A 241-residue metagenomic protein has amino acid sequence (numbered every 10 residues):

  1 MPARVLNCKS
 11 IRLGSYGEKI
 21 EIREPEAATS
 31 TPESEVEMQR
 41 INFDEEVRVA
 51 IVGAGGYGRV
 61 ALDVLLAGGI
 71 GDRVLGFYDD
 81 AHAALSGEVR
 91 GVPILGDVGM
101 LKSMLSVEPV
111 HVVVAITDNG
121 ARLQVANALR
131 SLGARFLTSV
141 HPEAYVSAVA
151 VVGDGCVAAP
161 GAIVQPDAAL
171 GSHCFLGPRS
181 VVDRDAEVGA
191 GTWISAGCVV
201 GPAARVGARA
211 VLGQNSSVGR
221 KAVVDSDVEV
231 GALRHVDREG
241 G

Functional and structural regions predicted by a protein language model:
I11-G87, K102-L105: Hydrophobic, well-ordered beta-alpha structural blocks that scaffold small-molecule cofactor pockets
E46, D72-V74, P109, G133 (+4 more regions): A general structural motif
G56, G120-A121, V151: Short alpha-helical
G71-V74, G91, P109, G133-A134 (+3 more regions): A generic structural signal for alpha->beta connector loops
H82-Y145: Phosphate-bearing ligand-interacting subdomains that bind or position ATP/ADP/UDP/GDP/NAD(P) or nucleotide-linked
S139-G241: Structural signal for interior beta-strand "rungs" in well-ordered beta-sheet cores of soluble enzyme domains
